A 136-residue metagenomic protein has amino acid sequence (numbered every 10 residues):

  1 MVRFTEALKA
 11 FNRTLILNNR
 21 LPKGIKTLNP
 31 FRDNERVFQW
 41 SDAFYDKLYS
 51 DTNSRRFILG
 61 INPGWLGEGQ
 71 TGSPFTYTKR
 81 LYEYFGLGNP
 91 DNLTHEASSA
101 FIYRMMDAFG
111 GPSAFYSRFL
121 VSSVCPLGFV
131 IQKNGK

Functional and structural regions predicted by a protein language model:
V2-K136: A polyanion-binding, active-site-adjacent surface
